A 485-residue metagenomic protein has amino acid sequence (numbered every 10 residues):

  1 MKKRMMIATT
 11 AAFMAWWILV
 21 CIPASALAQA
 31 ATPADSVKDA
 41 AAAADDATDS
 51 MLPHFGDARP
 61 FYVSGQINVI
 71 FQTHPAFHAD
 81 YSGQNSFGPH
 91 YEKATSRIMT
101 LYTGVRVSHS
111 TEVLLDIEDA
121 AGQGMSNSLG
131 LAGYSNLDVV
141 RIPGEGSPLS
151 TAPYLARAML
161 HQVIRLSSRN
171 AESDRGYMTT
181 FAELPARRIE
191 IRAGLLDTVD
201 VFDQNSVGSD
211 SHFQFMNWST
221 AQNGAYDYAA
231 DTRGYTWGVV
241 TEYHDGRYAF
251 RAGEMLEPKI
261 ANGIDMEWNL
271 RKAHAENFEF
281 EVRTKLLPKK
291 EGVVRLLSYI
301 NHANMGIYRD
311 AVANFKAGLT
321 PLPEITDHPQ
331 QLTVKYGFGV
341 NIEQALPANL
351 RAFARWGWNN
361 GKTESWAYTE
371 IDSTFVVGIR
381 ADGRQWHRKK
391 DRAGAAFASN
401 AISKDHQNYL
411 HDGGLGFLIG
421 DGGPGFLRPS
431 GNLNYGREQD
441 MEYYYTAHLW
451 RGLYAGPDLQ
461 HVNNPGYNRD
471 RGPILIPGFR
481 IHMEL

Functional and structural regions predicted by a protein language model:
S36, W218-I342, N349-A352, W356-T363 (+2 more regions): Signature for the C-terminal beta-barrel architecture of outer-membrane proteins
M51-V63, H74-A76, G104-V113, S126 (+7 more regions): Short loop/turn motifs that connect adjacent beta-strands in outer-membrane beta-barrel proteins
R59, K93-M99, T151-A156, R233-W237 (+6 more regions): Residues that define the transmembrane beta-barrel architecture of outer-membrane proteins
I67-T73, L115-D119, I191-L195, A252-L256 (+7 more regions): Transmembrane beta-barrel strands of outer-membrane/channel proteins
V69, V105-V107, I117, Q162-I164 (+8 more regions): Residue-level signature of outer-membrane beta-barrel architecture
G130-R157, S167-A275, E279, E324 (+1 more regions): Surface-exposed coil loops of outer-membrane beta-barrel proteins
A156-R169, P473-L485: Outer-membrane beta-barrel "beta-signal"
E281, L297-L332, F353, E364-V462: Outer membrane beta-barrel transmembrane domains
